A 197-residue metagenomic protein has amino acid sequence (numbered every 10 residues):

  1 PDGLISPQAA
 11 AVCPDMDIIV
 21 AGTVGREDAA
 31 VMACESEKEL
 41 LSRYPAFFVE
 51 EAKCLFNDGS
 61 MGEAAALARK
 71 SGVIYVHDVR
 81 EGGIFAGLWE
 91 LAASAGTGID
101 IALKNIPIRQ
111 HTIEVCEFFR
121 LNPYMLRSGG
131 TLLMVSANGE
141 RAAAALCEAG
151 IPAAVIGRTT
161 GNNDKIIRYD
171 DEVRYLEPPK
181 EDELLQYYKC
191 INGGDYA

Functional and structural regions predicted by a protein language model:
P1-A197: Helix-biased detector of long, well-ordered alpha-helical tracts
